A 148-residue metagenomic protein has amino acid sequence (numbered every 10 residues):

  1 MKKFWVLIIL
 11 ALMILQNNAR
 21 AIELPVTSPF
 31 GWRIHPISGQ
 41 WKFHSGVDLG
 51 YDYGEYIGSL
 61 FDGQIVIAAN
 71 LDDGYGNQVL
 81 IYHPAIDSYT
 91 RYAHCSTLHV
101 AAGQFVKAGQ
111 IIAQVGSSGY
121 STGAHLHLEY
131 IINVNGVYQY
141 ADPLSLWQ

Functional and structural regions predicted by a protein language model:
M1-F4: Positively charged n-region of N-terminal signal peptides that target proteins for export
L7-I14: Bacterial N-terminal signal peptides
L15-N77, I86, A108, S117 (+2 more regions): Surface-exposed, glycine-biased beta-strand/turn segments
Q78-Y92: Short beta-strand-turn/beta-hairpin segments enriched in glycine/proline and small hydrophobics that form edge-strand
R91-C95, G123-Y130: Histidine-centered catalytic micro-motifs
I131-Q148: Short peripheral tails and domain-boundary helices/loops at the edges of structured domains
